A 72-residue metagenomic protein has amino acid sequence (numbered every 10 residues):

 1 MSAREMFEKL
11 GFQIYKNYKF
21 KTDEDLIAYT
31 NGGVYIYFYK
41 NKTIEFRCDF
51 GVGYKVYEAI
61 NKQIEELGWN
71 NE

Functional and structural regions predicted by a protein language model:
M1-K16: Amphipathic alpha-helical segments
M6-K9, A59, Q63: Charge-rich, solvent-exposed alpha-helical interaction surfaces
I14-N61: Acidic, low-complexity, intrinsically disordered interaction modules
E65-E72: Short acidic DE-rich linear segments
